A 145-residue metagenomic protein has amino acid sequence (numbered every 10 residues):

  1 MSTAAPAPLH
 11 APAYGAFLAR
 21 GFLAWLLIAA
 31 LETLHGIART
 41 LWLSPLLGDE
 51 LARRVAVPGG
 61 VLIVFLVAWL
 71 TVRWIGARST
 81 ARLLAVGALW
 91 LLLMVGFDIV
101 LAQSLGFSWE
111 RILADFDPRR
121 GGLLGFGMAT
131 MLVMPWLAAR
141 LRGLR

Functional and structural regions predicted by a protein language model:
M1-G15: Short, Lys/Arg-rich, polar N-terminal cytosolic tail immediately upstream of the first transmembrane signal-anchor
F17-P58: N-terminal first-folded block
L18-F22, L26, R54-P58, L83-A88 (+2 more regions): Hydrophobic alpha-helical transmembrane segments
A38-L47, G106-F116: Membrane-interface helix termini and inter-helical loops of multi-pass transporters
D49-R54, G76-L92: Internal alpha-helical transmembrane segments of multi-pass membrane proteins
E50-L51, L113-G125: Short aromatic-rich membrane-water interface segments that cap or initiate transmembrane helices in multi-pass membrane
V61-W69, L124-A138: Hydrophobic cores of alpha-helical transmembrane segments in multi-pass inner/ER membrane proteins, independent
L137-R145: Membrane-interface capping segments at transmembrane-helix boundaries
